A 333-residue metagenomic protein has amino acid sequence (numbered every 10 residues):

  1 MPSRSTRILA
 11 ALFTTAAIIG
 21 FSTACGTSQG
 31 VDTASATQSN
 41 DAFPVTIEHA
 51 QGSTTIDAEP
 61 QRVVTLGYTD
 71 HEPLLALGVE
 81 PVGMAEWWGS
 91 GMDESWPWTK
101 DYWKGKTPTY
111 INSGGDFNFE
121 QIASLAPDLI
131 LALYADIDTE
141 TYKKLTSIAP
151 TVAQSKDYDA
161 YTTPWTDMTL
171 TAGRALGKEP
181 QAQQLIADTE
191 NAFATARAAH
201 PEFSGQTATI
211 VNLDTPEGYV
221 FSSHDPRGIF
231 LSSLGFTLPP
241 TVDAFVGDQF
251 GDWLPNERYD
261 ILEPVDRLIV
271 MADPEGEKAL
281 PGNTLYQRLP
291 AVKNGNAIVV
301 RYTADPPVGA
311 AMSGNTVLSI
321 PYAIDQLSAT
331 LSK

Functional and structural regions predicted by a protein language model:
M1-T23: Sec-dependent bacterial lipoprotein signal peptides
F13-A17, C25-P44: Short, low-complexity, disordered segments immediately C-terminal to signal peptides in bacterial exported proteins
R62-T65, T69-L77, Q181-T241: Basic- and aromatic-lined ligand-binding clefts that recognize polyanionic substrates
D70-Q121: A short, structured surface patch at a secondary-structure boundary
G89-E94, D138-E140, S155-T171, G205-F230 (+2 more regions): Extracytoplasmic ligand-binding site segments that recognize negatively charged/polar headgroups
A126-A132, P150, P264-L268: Proline-aspartate-enriched helix->loop->beta-strand connector
T141-D214, S313-K333: Extracytoplasmic substrate-binding proteins
P264-K333: Structured C-terminal subdomain patch of bacterial secreted/periplasmic proteins
